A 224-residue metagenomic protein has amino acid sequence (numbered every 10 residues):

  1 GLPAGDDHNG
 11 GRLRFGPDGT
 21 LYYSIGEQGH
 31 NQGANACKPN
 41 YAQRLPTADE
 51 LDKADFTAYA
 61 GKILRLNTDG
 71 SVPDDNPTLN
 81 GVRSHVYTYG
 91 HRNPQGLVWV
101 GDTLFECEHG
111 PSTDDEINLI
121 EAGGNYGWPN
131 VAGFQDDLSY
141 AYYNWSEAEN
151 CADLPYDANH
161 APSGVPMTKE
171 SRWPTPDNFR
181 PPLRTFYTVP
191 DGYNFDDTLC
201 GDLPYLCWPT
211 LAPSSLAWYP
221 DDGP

Functional and structural regions predicted by a protein language model:
G1-R14: Asp-box/WD-like beta-propeller blade repeats and closely related beta-sheet repeat scaffolds
D18-G19, D102: Short coil/turn segments that connect the beta-strands within blades of beta-propeller domains
L21-I25: Short, well-structured beta-strand segments enriched in hydrophobic/aromatic residues within extracellular or lumenal
E27-P224: Beta-propeller domain segments
